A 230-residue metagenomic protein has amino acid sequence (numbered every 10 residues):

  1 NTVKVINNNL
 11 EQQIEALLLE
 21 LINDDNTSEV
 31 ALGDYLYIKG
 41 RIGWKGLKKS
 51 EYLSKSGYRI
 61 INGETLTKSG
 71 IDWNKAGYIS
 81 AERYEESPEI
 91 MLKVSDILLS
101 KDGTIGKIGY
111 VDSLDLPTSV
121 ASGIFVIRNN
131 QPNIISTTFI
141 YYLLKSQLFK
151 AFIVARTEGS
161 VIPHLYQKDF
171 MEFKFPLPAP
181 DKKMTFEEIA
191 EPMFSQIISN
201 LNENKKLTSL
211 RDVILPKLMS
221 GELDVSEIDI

Functional and structural regions predicted by a protein language model:
N1-K45, E172, P176, P180-V225: Non-catalytic DNA-recognition/assembly elements of restriction-modification systems
N7, G63-E64, D102, A121-F125 (+1 more regions): Glycine-anchored helix-breaking recognition loops at helix->coil/strand junctions
E15, L19, D34-Y37, R59-N62 (+4 more regions): Generic alpha-helical structural context detector
S28, S56-R59, K75, G123: A generic secondary-structure signal marking the coil-to-beta-strand transition
G33-E51, E64-I97, L114: Sequence-specific dsDNA recognition surfaces
L53-S54, T118: Extracellular/periplasmic catalytic domains that process cell-envelope and extracellular macromolecules
N62, S80-F149, V161-I162, Y166-Q167: A short beta-sheet element
D229-I230: Amphipathic heptad-repeat alpha-helical coiled-coil/stalk segments that mediate oligomerization, filament/stalk
